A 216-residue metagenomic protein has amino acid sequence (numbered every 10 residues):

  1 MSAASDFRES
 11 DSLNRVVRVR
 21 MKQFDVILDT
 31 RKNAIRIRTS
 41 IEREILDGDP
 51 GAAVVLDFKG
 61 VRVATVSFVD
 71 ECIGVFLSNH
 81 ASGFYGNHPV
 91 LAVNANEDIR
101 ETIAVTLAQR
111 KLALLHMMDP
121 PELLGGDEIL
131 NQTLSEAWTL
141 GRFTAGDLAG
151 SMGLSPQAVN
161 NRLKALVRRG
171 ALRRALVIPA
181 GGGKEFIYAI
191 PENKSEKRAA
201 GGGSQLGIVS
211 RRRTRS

Functional and structural regions predicted by a protein language model:
S2, R15, R20, V75-L77 (+2 more regions): Long, low-complexity, charge-rich intrinsically disordered regions
A4-S40: STAS-typified acidic loop motif
D25-A53, F58-A108, L112: Amphipathic alpha-helical interaction surfaces in cytosolic regulatory modules
D47-G48, A137-G141: Short helix-capping/hinge SLiMs at alpha-helix to coil transitions
L107-T139, A180: Short alpha-helical segments that sit at the start of domains
D127, L176-I208: Short, cationic-aromatic polyanion-contact patches
T133, T144-G153: A short acidic, leucine-rich amphipathic alpha-helix
G153-R169, R174: Short amphipathic alpha-helical interaction segments
